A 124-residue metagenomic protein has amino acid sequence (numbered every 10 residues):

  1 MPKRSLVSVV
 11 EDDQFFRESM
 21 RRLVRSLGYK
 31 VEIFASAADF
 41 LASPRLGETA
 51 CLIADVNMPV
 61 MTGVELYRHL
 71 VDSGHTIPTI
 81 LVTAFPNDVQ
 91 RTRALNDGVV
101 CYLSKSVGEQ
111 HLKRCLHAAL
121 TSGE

Functional and structural regions predicted by a protein language model:
E11: Conserved acidic carboxylate
Q14-E32: Two-component/phosphorelay signaling modules centered on CheY-like receiver
A35-S36, T62-L66: Acidic catalytic/metal-coordinating carboxylates
G47-I53: Active-site beta3 strand of CheY-like receiver
M58: Receiver (REC) domain active-site loop signature in two-component systems and cognate sites in sensor histidine kinases
E65, P86-C101: Alpha4 helix (beta4-alpha4-beta5 surface) of REC/receiver domains from two-component response regulators
V89, V107-H117: C-terminal output helix
